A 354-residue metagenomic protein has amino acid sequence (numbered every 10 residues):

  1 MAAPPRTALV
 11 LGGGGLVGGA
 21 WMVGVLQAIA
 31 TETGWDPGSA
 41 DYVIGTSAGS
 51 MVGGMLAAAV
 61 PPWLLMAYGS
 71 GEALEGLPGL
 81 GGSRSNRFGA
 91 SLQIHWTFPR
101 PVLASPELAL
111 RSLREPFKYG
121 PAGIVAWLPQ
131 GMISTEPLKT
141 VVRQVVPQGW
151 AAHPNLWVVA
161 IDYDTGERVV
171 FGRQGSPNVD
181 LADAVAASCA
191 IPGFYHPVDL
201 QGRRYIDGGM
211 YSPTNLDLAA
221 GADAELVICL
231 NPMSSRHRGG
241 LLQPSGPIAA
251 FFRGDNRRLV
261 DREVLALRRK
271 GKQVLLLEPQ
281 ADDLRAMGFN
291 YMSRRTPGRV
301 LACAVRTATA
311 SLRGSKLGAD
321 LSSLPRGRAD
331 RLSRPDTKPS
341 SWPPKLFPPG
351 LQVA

Functional and structural regions predicted by a protein language model:
M1-T46, M51-A354: Patatin-like phospholipase
